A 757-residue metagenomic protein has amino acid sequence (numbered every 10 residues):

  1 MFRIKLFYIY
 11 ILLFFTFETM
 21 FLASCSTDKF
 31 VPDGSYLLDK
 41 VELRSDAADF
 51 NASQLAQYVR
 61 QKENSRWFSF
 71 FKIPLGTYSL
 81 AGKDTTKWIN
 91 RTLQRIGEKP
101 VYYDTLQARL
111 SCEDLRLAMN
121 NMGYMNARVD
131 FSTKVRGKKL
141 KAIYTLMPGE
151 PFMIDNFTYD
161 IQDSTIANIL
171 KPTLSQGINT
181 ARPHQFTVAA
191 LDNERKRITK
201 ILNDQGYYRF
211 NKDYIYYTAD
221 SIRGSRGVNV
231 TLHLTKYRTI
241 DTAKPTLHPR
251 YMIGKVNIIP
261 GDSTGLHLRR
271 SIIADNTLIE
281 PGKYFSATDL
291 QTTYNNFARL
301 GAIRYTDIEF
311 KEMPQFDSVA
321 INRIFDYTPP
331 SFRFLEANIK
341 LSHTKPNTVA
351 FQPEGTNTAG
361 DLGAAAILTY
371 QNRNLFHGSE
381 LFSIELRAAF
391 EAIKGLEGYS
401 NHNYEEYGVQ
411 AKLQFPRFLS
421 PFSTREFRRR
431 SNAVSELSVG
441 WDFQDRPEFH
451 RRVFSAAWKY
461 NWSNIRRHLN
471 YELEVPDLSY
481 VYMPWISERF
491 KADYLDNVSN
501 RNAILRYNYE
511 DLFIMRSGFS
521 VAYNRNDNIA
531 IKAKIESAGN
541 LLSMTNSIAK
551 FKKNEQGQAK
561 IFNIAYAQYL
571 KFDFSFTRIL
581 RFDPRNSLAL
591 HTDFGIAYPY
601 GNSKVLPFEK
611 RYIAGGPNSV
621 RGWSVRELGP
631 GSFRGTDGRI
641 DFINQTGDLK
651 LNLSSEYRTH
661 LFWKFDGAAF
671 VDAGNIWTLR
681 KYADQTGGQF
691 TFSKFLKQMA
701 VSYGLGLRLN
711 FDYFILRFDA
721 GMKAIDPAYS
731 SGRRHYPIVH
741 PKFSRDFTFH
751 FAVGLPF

Functional and structural regions predicted by a protein language model:
F2, S26-L300, Y305, K311 (+3 more regions): Interaction-mediating elements
F21-S24: C-terminal motif of bacterial Sec signal peptides marking the signal peptidase cleavage site
D204, S331, T348, Y399-G595: Transmembrane beta-strand segments of outer-membrane beta-barrel domains in Gram-negative and organellar OMPs
T235, E280, K311-M313, S342 (+14 more regions): Outer-membrane beta-barrel pore domains and translocons
T242-R428, N508-M515, Y523, D527 (+1 more regions): Outer-membrane beta-barrel initiation region
I303-T306, P346-V349, N374-F382, R417-S423 (+6 more regions): Repeated loop/turn-to-beta-strand initiation elements of outer-membrane beta-barrel proteins
S587-F670, T678-Y682: Extracytoplasmic gating/loop element in the C-terminal half of outer-membrane beta-barrel translocons and assembly
L709-Y713, F743-F757: Outer-membrane beta-barrel "beta-signal"
